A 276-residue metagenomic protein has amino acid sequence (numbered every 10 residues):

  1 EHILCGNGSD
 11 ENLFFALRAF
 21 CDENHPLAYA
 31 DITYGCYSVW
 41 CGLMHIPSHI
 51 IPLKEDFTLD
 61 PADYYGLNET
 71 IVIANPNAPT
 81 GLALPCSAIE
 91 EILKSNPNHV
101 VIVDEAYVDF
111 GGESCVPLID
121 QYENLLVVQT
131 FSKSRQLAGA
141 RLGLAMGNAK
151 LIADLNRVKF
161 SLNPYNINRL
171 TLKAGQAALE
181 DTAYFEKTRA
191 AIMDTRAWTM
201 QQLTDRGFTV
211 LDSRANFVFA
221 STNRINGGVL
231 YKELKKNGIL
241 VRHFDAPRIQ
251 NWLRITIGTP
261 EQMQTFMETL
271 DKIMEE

Functional and structural regions predicted by a protein language model:
E1-I3, N24-P26, E105, E123-N124 (+1 more regions): Short acidic capping loops at alpha-helix termini that bridge into adjacent secondary structure
E1-P26, M44, R224: Phosphate-binding glycine-rich loop
A19-A74: PLP-dependent aminotransferase-like
K54-D109: Active-site phosphate-binding strand-loop segment of PLP-dependent enzymes
S87, K232-N237, V241-R242, A246-E276: PLP-dependent enzyme catalytic core of the Aspartate aminotransferase-like
N124-T204, F208-L211: PLP-dependent aminotransferase class I/II
M193, Q202-N237, L253: Conserved PLP-binding catalytic core of the aspartate aminotransferase-like
